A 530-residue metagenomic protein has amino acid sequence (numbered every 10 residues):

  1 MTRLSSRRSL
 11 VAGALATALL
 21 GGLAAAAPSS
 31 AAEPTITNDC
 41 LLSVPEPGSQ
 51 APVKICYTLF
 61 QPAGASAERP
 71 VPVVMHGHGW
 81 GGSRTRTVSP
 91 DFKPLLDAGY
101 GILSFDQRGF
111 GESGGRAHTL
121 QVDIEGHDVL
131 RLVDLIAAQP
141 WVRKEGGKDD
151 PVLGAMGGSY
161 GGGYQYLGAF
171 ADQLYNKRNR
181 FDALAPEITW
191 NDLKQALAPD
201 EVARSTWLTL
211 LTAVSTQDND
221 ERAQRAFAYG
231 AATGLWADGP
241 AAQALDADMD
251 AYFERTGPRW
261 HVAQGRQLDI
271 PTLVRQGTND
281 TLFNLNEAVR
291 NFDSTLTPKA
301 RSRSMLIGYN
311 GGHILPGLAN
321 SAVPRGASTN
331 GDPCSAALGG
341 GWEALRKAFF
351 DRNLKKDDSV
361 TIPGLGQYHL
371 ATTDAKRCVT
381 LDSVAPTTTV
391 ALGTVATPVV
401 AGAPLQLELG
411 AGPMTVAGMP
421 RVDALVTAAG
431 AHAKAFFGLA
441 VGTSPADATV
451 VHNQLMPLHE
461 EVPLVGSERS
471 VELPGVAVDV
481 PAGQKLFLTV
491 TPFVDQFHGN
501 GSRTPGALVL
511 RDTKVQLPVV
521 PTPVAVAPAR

Functional and structural regions predicted by a protein language model:
M1-A31: Secretory targeting and sorting signals
A32-R69: N-terminal cap/lid segment of alpha/beta-hydrolase-fold proteins
P34-P47, K355-R530: Glycine/threonine-rich phosphate-binding loop and adjacent beta-strand/alpha-helix elements that clamp
A63-P70, H118-I124, R131-S159, Y175: Gly/Ser-rich "nucleophile elbow"/oxyanion-hole loop immediately N-terminal to the catalytic nucleophile in hydrolases
A65-V71, H76-G114, T281-N284: Short substrate-entry loop that stabilizes the transition state in hydrolases
D97, G126, A138, E145-G146 (+3 more regions): Accessory cap/linker subdomain of secreted extracellular hydrolases
L268, V274-Q276: Short beta-strand/loop motif that positions the catalytic acidic residue of the alpha/beta-hydrolase fold
N284-S294: Short alpha-helix in the alpha/beta-hydrolase fold that links the catalytic acid
